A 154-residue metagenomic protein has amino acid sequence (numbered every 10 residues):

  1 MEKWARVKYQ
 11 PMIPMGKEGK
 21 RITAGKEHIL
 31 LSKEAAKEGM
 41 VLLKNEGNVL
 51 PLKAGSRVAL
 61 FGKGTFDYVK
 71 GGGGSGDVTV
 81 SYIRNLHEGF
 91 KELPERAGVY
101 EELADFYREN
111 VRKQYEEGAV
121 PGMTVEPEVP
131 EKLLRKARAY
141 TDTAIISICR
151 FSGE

Functional and structural regions predicted by a protein language model:
M1-E154: C-terminal non-catalytic regions of proteins with extracellular/luminal or membrane-system context
